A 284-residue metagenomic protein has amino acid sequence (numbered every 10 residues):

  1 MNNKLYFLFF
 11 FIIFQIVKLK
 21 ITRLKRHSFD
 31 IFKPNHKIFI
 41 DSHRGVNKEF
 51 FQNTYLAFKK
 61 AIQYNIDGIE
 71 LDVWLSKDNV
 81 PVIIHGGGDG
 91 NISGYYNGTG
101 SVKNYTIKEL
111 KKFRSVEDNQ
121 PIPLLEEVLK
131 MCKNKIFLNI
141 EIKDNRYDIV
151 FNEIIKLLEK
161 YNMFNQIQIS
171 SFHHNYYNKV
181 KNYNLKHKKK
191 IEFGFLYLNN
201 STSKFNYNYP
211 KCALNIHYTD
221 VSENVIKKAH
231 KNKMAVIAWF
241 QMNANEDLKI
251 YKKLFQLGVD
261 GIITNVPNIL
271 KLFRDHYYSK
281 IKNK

Functional and structural regions predicted by a protein language model:
N2-K284: Phosphate-group recognition and catalysis centered on beta-loop-alpha active-site segments
